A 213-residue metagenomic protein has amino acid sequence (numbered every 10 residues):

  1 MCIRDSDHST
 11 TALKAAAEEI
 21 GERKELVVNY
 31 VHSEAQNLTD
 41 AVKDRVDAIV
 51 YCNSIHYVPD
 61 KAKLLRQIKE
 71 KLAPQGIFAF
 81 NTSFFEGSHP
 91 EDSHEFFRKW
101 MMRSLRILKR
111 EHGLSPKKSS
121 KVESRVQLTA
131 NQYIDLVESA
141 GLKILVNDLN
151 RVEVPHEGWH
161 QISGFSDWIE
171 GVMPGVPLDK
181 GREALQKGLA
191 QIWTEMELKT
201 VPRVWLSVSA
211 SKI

Functional and structural regions predicted by a protein language model:
R4-L38: Class I SAM-dependent methyltransferase SAM/SAH-binding core
Q36-I49: A short acidic, Gly/Pro-enriched loop at the edge of an enzyme's catalytic core that lines a small-molecule cofactor
D47-A62, F84: A short SAM/SAH-binding and catalytic strip from SAM-dependent methyltransferases
A62-I77: A short glycine-rich, Lys/Arg-flanked "PGG" loop and its adjoining helix->strand segment in the class I
I77-R110: Conserved class I S-adenosyl-L-methionine
S124-A140: Short alpha-helix
G141-L142, S163, R203-I213: Core SAM-dependent methyltransferase catalytic element
L145-K199: C-terminal helical/coil "lid" or tail adjacent to the Rossmann-like core of SAM-dependent
